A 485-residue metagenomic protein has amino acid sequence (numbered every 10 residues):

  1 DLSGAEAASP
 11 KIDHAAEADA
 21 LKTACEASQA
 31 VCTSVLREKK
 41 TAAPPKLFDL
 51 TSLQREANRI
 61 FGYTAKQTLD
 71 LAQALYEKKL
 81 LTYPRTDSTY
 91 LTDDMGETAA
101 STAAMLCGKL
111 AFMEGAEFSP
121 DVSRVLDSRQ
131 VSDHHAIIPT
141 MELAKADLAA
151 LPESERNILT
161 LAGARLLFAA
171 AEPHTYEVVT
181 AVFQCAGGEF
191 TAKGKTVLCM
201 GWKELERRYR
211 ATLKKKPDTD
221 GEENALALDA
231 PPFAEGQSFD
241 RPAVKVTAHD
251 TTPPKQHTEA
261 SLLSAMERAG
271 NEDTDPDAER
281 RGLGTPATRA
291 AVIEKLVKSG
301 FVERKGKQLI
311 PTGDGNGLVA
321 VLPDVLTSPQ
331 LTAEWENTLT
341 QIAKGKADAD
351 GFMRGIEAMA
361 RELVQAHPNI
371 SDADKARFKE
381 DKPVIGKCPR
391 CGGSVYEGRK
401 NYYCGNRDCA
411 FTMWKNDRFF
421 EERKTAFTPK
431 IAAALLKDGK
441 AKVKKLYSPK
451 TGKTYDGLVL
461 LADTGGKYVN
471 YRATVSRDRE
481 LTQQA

Functional and structural regions predicted by a protein language model:
D1-A74, K78-L80: Conserved phosphate-chemistry cores used by DNA topoisomerases
A18, L36, A65-K66, P84-A485: Basic, low-complexity terminal or inter-domain segments flanking catalytic cores
